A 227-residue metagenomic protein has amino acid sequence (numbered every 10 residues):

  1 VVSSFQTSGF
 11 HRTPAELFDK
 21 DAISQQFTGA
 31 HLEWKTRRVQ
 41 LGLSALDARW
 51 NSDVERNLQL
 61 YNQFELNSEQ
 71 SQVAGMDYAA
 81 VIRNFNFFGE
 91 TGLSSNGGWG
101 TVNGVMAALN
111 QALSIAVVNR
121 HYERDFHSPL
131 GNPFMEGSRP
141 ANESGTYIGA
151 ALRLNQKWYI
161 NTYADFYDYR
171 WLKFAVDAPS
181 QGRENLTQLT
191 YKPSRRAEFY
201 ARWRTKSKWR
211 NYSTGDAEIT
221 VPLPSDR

Functional and structural regions predicted by a protein language model:
V1, N62: Residues lining hydrophobic/aromatic ligand-binding pockets adjacent to catalytic sites
V2-F18, N67-S71: A subset of solvent-exposed loop/turn segments in beta-rich extracellular surface proteins, enriched in glycine
P14, Q59-Y61: A short, structure-level motif marking secondary-structure boundaries and short turns
Q25, A30-T36, L41-R56, N67-R227: Exposed, low-structure sequence patches enriched in small/polar residues
